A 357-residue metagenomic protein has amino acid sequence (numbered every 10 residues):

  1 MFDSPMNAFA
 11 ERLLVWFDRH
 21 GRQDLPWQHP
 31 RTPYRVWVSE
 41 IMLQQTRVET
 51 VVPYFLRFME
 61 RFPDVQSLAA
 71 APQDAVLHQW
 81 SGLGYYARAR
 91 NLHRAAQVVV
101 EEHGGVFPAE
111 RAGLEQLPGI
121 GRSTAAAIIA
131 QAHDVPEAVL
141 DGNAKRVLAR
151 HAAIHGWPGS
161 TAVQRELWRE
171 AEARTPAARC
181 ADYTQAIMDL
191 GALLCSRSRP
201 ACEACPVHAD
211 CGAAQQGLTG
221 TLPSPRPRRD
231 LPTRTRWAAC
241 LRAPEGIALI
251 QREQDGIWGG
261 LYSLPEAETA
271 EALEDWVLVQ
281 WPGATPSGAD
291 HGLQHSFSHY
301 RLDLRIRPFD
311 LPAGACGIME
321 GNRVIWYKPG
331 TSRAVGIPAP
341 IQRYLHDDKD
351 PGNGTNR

Functional and structural regions predicted by a protein language model:
M1-Q23, Q28-H29, A192-R357: Intrinsically disordered, low-complexity, charged terminal extensions of DNA damage-control enzymes
P5, F9-E203, V207-G220, L231 (+1 more regions): Catalytic cores of DNA base-excision repair glycosylases
